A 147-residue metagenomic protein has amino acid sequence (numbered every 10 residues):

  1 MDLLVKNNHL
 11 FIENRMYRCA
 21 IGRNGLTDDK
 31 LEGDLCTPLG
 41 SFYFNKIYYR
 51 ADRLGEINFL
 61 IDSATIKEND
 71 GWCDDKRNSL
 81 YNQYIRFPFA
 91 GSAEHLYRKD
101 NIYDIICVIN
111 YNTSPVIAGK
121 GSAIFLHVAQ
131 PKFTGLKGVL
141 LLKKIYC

Functional and structural regions predicted by a protein language model:
M1-L136, K144-C147: Cell wall/extracellular polymer interaction/catalysis modules
